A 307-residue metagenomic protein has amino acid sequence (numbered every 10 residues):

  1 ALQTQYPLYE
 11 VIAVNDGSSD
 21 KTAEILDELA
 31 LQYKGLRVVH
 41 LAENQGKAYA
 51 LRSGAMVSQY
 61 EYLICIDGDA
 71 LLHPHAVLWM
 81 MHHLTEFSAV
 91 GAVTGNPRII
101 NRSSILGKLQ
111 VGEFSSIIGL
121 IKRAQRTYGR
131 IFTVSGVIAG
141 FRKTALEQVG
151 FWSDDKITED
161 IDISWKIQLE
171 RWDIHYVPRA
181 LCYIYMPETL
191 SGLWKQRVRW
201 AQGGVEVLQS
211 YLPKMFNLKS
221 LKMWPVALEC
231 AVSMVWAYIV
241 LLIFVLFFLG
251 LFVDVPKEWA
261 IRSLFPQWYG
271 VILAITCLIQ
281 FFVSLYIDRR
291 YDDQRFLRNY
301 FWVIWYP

Functional and structural regions predicted by a protein language model:
A1-L8: Short, acidic, metal-binding catalytic loop of nucleotide-sugar glycosyltransferases
N15-E24, E43: A conserved acidic beta->alpha catalytic loop
D20-E28, L51, H75: Acidic helix N-cap motif at the loop->helix transition within catalytic regions of sugar-transfer enzymes
Y33-H40, A48-A50, M56, Y60-E61 (+3 more regions): Long helical/loop segments within the catalytic core of UDP-sugar-dependent glycosyltransferases, especially the large
I157-I163: Acidic donor-binding loop at a coil-to-helix junction in glycosyltransferase catalytic cores that engages
S164-C182: Catalytic donor-sugar/metal-binding loop of nucleotide-sugar-dependent glycosyltransferases
V232-P307: Membrane-embedded multi-pass helical conduit in multi-pass membrane proteins, especially envelope-biosynthetic
